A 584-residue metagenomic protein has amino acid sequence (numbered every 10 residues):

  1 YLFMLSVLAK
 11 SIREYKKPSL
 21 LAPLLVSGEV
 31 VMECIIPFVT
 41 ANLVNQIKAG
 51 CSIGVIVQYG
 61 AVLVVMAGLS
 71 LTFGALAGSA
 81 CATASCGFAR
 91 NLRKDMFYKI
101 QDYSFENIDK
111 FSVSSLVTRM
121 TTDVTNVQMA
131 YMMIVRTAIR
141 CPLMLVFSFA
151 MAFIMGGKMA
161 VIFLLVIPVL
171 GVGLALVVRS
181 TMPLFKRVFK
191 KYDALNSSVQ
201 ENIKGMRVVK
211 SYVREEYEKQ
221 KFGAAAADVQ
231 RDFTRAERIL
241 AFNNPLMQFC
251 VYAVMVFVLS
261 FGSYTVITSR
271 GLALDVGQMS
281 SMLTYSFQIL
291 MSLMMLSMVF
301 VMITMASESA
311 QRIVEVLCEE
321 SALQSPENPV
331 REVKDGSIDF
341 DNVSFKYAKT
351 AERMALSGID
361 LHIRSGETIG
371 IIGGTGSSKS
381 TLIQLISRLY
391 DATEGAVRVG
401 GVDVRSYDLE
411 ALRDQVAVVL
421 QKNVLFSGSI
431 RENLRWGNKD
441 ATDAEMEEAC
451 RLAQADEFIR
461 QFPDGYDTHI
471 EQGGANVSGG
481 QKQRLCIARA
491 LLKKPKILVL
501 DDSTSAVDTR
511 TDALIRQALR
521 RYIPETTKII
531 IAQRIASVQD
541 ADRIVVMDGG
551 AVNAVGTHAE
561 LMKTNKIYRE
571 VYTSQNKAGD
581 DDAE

Functional and structural regions predicted by a protein language model:
Y1, E332-E584: ABC-type nucleotide-binding domain
R13, S19-L76, A80, F153-K158 (+1 more regions): Transmembrane helix-loop-helix hairpins at lipid-water interfaces of multipass membrane proteins, especially the type-1
E14-K16, D102-E106, T122-V135, I139 (+6 more regions): An intracellular "coupling" helix at the cytosolic face of ABC transporter transmembrane type-1 domains
K17-S19, M66-S85, R136-L143, L164-K190 (+4 more regions): Alpha-helical transmembrane segments of multi-pass membrane proteins
L24, G28, M32-I36, A61 (+6 more regions): Hydrophobic alpha-helical transmembrane segments of ABC transporter permease domains
L24-L25, M32-N45, M66-V113, V117 (+10 more regions): Juxtamembrane helix-loop junctions of ABC transporter transmembrane domains
A49-A61, V65, M151-L165, R235-R312 (+1 more regions): Helix-loop-helix
M96, I100, V209, I313 (+1 more regions): Helix-loop junctions and hydrophobic alpha-helical segments within the transmembrane domains of large membrane
